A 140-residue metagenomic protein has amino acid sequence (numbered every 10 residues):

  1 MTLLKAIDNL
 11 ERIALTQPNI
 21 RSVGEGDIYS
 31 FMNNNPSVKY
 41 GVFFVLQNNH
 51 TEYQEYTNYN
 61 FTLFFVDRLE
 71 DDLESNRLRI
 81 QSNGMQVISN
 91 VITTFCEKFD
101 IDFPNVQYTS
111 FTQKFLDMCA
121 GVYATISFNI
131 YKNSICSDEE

Functional and structural regions predicted by a protein language model:
M1-Q54, D138-E140: Small/polar-rich, solvent-exposed N-terminal microdomains that initiate assembly or binding
M1-R12, H50-N58, K98-E140: Short, charged interaction patches at domain edges and termini
P18, D71, C96-F99, S134: Secondary-structure transition/hinge residues
G41-F43, F61, A124: A broad, low-specificity signal marking well-ordered, structured residues that form hydrophobic/aromatic
F61-D72: Short acidic, glycine/tyrosine-flanked loop/strand segments centered on an H-E-D-like triad
L73-R77: Short acidic, glycine/proline-rich loop/turn micro-motifs
L78-D102: Short, hydrophobic/π-rich interface segment
